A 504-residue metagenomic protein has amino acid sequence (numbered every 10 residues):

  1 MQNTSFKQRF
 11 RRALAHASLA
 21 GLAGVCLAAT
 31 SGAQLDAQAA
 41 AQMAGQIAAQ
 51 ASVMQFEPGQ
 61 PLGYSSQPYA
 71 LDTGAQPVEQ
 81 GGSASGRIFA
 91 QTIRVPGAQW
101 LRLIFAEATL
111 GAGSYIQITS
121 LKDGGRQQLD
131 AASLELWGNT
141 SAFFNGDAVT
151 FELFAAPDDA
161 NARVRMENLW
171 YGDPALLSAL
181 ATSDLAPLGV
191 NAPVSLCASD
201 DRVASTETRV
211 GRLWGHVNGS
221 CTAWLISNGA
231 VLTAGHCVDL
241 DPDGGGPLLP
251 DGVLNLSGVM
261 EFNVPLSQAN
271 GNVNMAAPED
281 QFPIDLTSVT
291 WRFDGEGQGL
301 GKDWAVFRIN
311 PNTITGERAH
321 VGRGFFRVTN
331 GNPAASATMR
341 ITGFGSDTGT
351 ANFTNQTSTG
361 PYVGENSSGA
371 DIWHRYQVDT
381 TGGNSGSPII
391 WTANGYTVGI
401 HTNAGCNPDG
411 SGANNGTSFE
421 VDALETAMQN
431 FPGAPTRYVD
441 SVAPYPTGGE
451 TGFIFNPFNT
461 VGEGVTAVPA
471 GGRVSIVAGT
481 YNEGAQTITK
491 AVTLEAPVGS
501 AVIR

Functional and structural regions predicted by a protein language model:
H16-A28: Bacterial N-terminal signal peptides
Q34-R94, G172-P187: A short aromatic-anchored loop/beta-hairpin motif
I93, K122-A148, F154-D159: Beta-sandwich interaction modules
V95-R102: Extended extracellular/luminal ectodomain segments enriched in beta-structured repeat modules
T109-G124: Short, surface-exposed beta-strand/strand-loop-strand elements in extracellular ectodomains
F144-N218, L225-N228, L232-I372: Serine endopeptidase catalytic core focused on the charge-relay Asp
W224-N228, D379-H401: Catalytic nucleophile loop of clan PA
A434-E463, A467, A478-T480, A491-R504: Right-handed parallel beta-helix/beta-solenoid
